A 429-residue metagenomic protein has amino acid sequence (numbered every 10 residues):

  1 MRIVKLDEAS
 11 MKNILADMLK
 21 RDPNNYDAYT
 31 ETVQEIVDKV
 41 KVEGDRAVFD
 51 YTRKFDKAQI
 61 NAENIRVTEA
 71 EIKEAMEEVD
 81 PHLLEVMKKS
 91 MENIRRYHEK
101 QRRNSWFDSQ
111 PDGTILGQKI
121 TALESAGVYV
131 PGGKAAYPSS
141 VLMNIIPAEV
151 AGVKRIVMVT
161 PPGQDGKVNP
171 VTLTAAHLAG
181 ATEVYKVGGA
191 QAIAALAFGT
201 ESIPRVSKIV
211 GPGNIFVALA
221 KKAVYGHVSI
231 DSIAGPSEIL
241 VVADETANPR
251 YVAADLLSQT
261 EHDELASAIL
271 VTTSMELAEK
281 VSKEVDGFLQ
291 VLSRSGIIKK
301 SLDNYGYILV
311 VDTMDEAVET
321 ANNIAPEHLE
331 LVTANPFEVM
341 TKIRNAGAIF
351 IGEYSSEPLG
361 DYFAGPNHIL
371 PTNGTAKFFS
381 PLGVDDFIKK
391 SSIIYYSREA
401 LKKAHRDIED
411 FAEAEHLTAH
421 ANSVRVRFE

Functional and structural regions predicted by a protein language model:
M1-E124: N-terminal Rossmann-like NAD(P)+-binding subdomain of aldehyde/semialdehyde dehydrogenases
R2-A9, E183-G188, I308-T313: Short acidic-hydrophobic, aromatic-tinged amphipathic segments that line or gate anion-handling sites
D108-T174: Conserved small-residue-rich beta-alpha loop and adjacent elements that most often cradle the phosphate/pyrophosphate
M143-K154, H177-A179, A197-I203, K221-A223 (+1 more regions): Alpha-helix C-terminal capping segments
G180-S258, H262-S267: Conserved NAD(P)+-binding/catalytic subdomain of aldehyde/semialdehyde dehydrogenases
V210-P212, S232-A243, Q259-S282, I298-L309 (+3 more regions): Short loop-to-beta-strand entry elements in the cores of soluble alpha/beta enzymes
N323-E429: C-terminal core of ALDH-fold dehydrogenases
